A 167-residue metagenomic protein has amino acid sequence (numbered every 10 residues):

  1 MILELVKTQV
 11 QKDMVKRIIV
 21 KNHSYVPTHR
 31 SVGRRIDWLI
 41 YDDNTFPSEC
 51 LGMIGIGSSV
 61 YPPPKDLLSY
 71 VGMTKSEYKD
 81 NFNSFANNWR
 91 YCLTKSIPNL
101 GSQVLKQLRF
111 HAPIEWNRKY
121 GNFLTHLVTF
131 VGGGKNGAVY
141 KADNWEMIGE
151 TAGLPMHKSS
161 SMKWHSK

Functional and structural regions predicted by a protein language model:
M1-R34, L39-Y41: Short amphipathic alpha-helix that is part of the acyltransferase structural core
D43, M53-S166: Acyl-donor binding region in acyl/amide transferases
P47-L51: Glycine-rich acetyl-CoA-binding "A-motif" of GNAT/NAT acetyltransferases
